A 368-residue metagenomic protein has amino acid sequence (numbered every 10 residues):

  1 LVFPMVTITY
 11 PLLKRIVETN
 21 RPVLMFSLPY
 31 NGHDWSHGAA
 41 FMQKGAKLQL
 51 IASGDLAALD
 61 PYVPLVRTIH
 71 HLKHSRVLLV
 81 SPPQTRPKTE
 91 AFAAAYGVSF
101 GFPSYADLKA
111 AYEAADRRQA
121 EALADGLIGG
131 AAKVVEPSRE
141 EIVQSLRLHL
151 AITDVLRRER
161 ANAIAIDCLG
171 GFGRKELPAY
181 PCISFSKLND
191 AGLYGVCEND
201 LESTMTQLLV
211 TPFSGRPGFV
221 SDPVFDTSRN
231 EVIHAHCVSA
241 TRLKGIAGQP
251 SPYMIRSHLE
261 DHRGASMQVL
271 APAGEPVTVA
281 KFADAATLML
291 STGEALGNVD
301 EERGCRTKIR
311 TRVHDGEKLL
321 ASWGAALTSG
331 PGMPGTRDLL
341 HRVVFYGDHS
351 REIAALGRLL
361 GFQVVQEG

Functional and structural regions predicted by a protein language model:
L1-S36, K47: Trp/Phe/Arg-rich N-terminal binding region typifying the photolyase-homology
F3-V6, S27-P29, L79-Q84, Y346-G347: Structural motif
T7-N20, G173-F185, A321-G324: Short Gly/Thr/Asp-enriched flexible loops that form oxyanion-binding sites at enzyme active sites
P11-L12, A58-P61, A151, E352-A355: Well-ordered alpha-helical segments embedded in enzymatic catalytic cores
S36-R216: Conserved, well-structured core segments that form the ligand-binding/active-site neighborhood of functional domains
F100, P217-V220, V364-E367: Short secondary-structure junctions
G192-R310: C-terminal catalytic subdomain
R263-G368: Extended hydrophobic packing segments that form well-structured cores
